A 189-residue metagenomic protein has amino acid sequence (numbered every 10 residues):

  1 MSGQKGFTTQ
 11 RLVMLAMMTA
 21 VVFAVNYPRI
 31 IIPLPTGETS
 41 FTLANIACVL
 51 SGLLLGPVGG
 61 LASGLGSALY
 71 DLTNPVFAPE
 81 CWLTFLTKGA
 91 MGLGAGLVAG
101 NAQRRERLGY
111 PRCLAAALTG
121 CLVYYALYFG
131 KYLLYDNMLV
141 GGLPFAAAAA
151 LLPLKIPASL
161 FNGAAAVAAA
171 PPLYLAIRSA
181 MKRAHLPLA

Functional and structural regions predicted by a protein language model:
M1-A189: Loop-helix junctions at membrane interfaces
